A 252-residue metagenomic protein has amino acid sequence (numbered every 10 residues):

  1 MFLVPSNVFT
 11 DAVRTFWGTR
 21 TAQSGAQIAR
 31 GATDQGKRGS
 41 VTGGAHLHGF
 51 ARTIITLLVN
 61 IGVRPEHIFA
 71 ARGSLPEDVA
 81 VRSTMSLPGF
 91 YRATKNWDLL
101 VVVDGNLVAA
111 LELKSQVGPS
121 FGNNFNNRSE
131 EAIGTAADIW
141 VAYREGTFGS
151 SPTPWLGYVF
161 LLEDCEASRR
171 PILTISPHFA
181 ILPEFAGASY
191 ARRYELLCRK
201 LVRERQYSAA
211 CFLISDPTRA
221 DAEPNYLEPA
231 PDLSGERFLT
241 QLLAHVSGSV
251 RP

Functional and structural regions predicted by a protein language model:
M1-S83: Interdomain/boundary linker segments immediately adjacent to catalytic/signaling cores
M1-T33, I181-P252: Charged, low-complexity C-terminal accessory regions
R38-H46, L87, S120-N127, F185: Conserved aromatic-histidine-acidic binding/catalytic patches
S86-R92: Short, surface-exposed loop/strand segments
A93, L100-A110: Active-site beta-strand-loop-beta-strand hairpin of nuclease catalytic cores that positions key catalytic residues
K95-W97, L156: Change "...and in nucleic-acid phosphodiester-cleaving endonucleases..." to "...and in nucleic-acid processing enzymes
N106-G118, G157: Glycine-rich, often proline-containing surface loops adjacent to acidic residues and nearby aromatics that form
S120-R219: Acidic, metal/cofactor-coordinating or nucleic-acid-engaging core segments within structured domains
